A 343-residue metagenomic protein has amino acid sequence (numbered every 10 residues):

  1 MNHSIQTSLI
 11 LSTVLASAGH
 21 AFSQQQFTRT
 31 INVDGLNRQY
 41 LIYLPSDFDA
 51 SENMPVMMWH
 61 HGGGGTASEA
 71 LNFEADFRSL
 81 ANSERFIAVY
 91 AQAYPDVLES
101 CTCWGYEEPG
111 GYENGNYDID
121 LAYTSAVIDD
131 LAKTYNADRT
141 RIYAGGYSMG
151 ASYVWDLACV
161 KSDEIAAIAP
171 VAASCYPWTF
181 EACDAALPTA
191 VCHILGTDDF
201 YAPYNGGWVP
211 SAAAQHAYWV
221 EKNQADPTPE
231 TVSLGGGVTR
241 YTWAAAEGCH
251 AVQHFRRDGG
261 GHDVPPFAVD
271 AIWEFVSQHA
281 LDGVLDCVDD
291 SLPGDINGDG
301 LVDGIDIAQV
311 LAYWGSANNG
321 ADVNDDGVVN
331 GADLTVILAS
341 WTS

Functional and structural regions predicted by a protein language model:
A16-A18: N-terminal signal peptide c-region/cleavage motif recognized by signal peptidases
A21-V56, E69, I87, N116 (+5 more regions): A domain-start/cap signature at the N-terminus of enzymes
Q26-F27, I31-D47, S51-Y143, D156 (+2 more regions): Serine-hydrolase catalytic machinery in alpha/beta-hydrolase-like enzymes
A93, A169-Y176, G196-D199: Active-site nucleophile loop of the alpha/beta-hydrolase fold
A190-I194, V209-S211, H216, V220-D286: C-terminal catalytic histidine-bearing segment of alpha/beta-hydrolase fold enzymes
D198-A202, H262-D263: Acidic catalytic loop of the alpha/beta-hydrolase fold
I296-A317, D325-S343: Alpha-helical segments with a strong preference for the paired helices of cellulosomal dockerin domains
